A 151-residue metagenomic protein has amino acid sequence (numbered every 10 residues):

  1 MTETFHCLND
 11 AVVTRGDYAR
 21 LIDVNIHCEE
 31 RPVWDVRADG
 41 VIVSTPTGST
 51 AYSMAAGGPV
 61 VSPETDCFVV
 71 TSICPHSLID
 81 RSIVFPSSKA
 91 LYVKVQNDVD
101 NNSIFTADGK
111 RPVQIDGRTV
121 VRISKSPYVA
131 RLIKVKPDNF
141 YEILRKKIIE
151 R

Functional and structural regions predicted by a protein language model:
M1-D39, T50-R151: Catalytic phosphate-donor-binding core of small-molecule kinases
G40-S44: AMP-binding/adenylate-forming core of the ANL superfamily
T47: Single, functionally critical "micro-switch" positions that shape active/binding sites and transmembrane helices
